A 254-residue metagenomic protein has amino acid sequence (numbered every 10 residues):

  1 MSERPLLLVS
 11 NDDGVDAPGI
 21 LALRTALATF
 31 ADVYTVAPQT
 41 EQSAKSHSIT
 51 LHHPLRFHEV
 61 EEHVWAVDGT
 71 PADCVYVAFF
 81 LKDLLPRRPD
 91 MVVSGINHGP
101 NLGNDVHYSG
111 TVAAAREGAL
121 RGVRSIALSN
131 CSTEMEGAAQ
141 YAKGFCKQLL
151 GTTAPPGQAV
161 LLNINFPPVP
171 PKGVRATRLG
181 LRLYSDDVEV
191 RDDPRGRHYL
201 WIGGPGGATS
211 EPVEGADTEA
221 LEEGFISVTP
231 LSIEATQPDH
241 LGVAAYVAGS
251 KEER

Functional and structural regions predicted by a protein language model:
S2-E3, L7-S10, P18-L81, R87: A cross-family phosphate/adenosyl-ligand binding-site feature
S10, V36-P38, D68, S94-N97 (+3 more regions): Short beta-strand segments
D13, E41, T70-P71, N97-P100 (+2 more regions): Short glycine-rich anion-binding loops that position phosphate/pyrophosphate groups of nucleotides and phosphorylated
D90-M91: Conserved acidic residues
P100-S109: Glycine/threonine-rich flexible loop motifs
A114-G118: Hydrophobic/aromatic ligand-binding patch that stacks against planar heteroaromatic rings of cofactors or nucleotides
A119-Y141: Glycine-rich phosphate/pyrophosphate-binding loops and their adjacent beta-strand/loop elements at enzyme active sites
A139-R254: Electrostatically charged, flexible surface regions
